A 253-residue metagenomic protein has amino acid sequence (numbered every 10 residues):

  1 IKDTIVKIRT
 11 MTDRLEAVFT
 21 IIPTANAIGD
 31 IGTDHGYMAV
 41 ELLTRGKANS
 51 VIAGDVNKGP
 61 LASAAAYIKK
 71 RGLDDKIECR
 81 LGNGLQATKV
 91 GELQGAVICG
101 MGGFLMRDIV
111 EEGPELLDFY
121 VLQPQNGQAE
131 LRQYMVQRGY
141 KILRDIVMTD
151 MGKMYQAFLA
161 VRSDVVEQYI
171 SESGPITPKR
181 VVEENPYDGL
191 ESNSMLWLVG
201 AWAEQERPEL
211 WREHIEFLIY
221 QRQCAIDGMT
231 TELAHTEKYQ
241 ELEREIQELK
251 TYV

Functional and structural regions predicted by a protein language model:
I5-N26, V40: S-adenosyl-L-methionine
A25-D34: Conserved class I S-adenosyl-L-methionine
H35-K47: Conserved SAM-binding loop of SAM-dependent methyltransferases across substrates and taxa, primarily the Class I
I52, V56-N57, G127-A129, Q133-S171: Active-site capping/gating segments
A62-G91: S-adenosyl-L-methionine
L93-G100: Short SAM/SAH-binding signature in class I
L117-A129: Conserved beta-strand signature within the Rossmann-like core of class I S-adenosyl-L-methionine
S163-D164, Q168-V253: An accessory alpha-helical subdomain
